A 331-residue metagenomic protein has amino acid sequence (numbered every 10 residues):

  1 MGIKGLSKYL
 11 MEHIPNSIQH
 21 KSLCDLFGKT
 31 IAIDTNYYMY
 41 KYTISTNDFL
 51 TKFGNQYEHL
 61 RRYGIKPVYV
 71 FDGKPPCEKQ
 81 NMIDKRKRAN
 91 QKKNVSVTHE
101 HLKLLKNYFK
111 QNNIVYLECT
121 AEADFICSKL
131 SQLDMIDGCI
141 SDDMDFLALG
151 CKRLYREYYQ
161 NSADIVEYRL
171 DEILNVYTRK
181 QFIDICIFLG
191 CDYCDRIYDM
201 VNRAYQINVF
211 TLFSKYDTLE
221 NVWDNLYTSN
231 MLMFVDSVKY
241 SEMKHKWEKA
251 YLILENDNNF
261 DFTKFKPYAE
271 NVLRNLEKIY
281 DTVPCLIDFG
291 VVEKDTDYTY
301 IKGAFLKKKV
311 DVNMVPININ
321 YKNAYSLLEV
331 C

Functional and structural regions predicted by a protein language model:
G2-K21, D25-E122, I126-L130: Noncatalytic, basic helical substrate-engagement surface that gates or grips nucleic-acid strands
I14-F27, D164-C331: Non-catalytic nucleic-acid-binding/docking modules located in mid-to-C-terminal regions of nucleic-acid enzymes
Y42, K79-Q80, E118, G150 (+3 more regions): Intrinsically disordered, low-complexity regions enriched in proline, serine, glycine and charged residues
K74-P75, E122-I126, L147-L149, M200 (+1 more regions): Short amphipathic alpha-helical segments embedded in low-complexity Lys/Glu-rich regions
N90, Y155, S162-I165: Conserved P-loop NTPase motor core of helicases/translocases
C127, S131-Y158: Acidic, metal-binding active-site segment of PIN/NYN-like and related structure-specific nucleases
